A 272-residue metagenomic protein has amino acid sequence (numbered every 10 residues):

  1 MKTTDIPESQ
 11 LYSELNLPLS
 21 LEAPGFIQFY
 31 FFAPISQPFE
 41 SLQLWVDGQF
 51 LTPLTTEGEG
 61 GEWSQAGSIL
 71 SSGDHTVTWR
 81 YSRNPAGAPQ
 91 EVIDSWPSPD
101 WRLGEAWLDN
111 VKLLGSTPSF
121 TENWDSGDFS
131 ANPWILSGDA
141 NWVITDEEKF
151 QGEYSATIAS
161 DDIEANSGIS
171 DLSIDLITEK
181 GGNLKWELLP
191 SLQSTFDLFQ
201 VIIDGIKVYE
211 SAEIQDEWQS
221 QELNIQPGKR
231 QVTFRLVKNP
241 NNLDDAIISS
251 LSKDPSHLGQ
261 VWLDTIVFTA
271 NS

Functional and structural regions predicted by a protein language model:
M1-L21, G61-G67, A156-I177, E217-Q221: Short beta-strands within extracellular/lumenal beta-sheet-rich domains
L19, G25-A33, H75-N84, E91-V92 (+4 more regions): Extracellular beta-strand-rich recognition modules
Q37-L44, S194-V201: Beta-strand acidic-aromatic groove motif in beta-rich domains, primarily in extracellular
F39, D125-D161, S194: Extracellular glycan-recognition surfaces and repeat-rich motifs
V46-D74, R80-G87, I206-R230, R235-V237 (+1 more regions): Extracellular carbohydrate recognition and processing domains and analogous Trp-centered ligand-binding platforms
P85-L113, S167-I169, P240-A270: Extracellular carbohydrate recognition
I93-W96, N110-D139, A270-S272: Extracellular carbohydrate-recognition regions
N110, N123-S126, S155, L176 (+1 more regions): Extracellular/lumenal ectodomain signal focusing on beta-strand-rich modules and carbohydrate-recognition contexts
